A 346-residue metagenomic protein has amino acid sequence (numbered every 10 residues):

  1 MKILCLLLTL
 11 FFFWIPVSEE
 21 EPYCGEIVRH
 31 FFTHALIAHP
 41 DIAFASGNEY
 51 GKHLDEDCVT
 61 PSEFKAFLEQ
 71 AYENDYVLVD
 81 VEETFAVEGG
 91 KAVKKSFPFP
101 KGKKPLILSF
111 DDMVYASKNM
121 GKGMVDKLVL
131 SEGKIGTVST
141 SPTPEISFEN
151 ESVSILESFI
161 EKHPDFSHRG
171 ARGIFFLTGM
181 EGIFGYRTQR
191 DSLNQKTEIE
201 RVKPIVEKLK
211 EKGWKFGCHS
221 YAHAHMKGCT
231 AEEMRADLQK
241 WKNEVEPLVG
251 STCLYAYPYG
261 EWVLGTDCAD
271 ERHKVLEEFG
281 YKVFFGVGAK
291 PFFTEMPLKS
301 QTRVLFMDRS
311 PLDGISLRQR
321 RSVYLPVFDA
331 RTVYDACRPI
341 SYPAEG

Functional and structural regions predicted by a protein language model:
I3-F12: Sec-dependent N-terminal signal peptides
W14-E20: Sec-dependent signal peptide cleavage junction
E21-V81, A92-L108, A116-M120, K215 (+1 more regions): C-terminal active-site subregion of NodB/CE4 polysaccharide deacetylases
Y23-H30, H34-P40, F44-K208, K212: Active-site beta->alpha N-cap acidic-glycine motif
K162-G173, G185-K215, H223-C229, A236-L254 (+1 more regions): Catalytic cores of extracellular degradative/oxidative enzymes
T178-M180, Y221-A222, G260: Histidine- and/or cysteine-centered catalytic micro-motif in compact active-site loops
